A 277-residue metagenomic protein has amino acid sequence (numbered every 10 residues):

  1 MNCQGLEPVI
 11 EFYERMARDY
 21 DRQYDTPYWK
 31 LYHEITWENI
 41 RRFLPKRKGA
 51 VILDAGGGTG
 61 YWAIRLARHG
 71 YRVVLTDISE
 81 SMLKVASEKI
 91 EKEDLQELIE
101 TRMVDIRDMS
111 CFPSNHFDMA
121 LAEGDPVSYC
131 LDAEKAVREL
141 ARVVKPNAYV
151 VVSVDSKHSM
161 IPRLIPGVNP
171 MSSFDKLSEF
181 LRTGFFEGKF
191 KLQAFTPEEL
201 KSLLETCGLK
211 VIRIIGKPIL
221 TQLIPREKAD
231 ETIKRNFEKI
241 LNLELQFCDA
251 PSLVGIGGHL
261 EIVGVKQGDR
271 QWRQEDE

Functional and structural regions predicted by a protein language model:
M1-R47, Y61, R65: Conserved class I S-adenosyl-L-methionine
L53, Y61-D108: Class I SAM-dependent methyltransferase SAM/SAH-binding core
C111-M119: A short acidic, Gly/Pro-enriched loop at the edge of an enzyme's catalytic core that lines a small-molecule cofactor
D118-D132: A short SAM/SAH-binding and catalytic strip from SAM-dependent methyltransferases
E134-Y149: A short glycine-rich, Lys/Arg-flanked "PGG" loop and its adjoining helix->strand segment in the class I
Y149-E179: Conserved class I S-adenosyl-L-methionine
T183-E199: Acceptor-substrate binding/catalytic loop of class I
S202, I212-D276: A C-terminal cap/extension of S-adenosyl-L-methionine-dependent methyltransferases that defines the acceptor-substrate
